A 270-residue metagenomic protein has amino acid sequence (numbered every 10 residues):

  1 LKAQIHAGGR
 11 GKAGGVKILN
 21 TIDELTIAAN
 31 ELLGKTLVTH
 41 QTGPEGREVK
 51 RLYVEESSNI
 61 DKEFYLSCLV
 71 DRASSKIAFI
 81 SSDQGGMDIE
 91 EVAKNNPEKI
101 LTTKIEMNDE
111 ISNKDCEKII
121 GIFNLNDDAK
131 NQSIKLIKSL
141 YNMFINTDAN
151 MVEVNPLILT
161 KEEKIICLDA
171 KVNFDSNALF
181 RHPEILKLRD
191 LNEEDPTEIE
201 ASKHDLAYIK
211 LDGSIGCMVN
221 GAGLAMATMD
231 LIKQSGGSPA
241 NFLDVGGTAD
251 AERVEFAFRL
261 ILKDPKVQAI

Functional and structural regions predicted by a protein language model:
L1-E153, I158-A269: ATP-dependent carboxylate/acyl-activation modules
